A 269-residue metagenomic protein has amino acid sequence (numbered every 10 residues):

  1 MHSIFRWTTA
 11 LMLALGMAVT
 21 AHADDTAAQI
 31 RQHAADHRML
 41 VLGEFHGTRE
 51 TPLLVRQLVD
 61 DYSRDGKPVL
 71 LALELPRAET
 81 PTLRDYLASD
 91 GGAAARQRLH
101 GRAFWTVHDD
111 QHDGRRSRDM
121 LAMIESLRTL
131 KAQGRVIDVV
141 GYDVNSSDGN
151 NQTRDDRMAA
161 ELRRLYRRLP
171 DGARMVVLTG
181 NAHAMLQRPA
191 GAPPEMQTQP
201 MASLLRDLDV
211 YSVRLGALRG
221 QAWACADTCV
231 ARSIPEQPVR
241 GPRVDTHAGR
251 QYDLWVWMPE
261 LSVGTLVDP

Functional and structural regions predicted by a protein language model:
M1, T20-A21: Oligomerization/assembly interface segments of phage tail-like spikes and tubes
M1-T9: Bacterial N-terminal signal peptides that target proteins for export
T8-A18: Bacterial N-terminal signal peptides
A21-P269: Compositional signal for N-terminal targeting/processing segments
